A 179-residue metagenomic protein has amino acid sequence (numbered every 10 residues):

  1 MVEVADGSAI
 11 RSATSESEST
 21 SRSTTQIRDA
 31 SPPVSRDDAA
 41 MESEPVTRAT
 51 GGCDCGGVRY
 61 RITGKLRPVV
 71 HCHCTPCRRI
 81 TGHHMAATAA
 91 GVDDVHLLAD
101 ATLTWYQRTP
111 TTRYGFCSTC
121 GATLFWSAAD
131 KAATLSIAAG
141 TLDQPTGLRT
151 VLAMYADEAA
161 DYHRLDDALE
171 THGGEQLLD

Functional and structural regions predicted by a protein language model:
V4-A5: N-terminal amphipathic/hydrophobic targeting modules at extreme N-termini, encompassing cleavable Sec/SRP-type signal
S8-S31: Low-acidity, Ser/Thr- and Arg-rich intrinsically disordered low-complexity segments
Q26, P32-D179: A short Gly-Trp-Pro
